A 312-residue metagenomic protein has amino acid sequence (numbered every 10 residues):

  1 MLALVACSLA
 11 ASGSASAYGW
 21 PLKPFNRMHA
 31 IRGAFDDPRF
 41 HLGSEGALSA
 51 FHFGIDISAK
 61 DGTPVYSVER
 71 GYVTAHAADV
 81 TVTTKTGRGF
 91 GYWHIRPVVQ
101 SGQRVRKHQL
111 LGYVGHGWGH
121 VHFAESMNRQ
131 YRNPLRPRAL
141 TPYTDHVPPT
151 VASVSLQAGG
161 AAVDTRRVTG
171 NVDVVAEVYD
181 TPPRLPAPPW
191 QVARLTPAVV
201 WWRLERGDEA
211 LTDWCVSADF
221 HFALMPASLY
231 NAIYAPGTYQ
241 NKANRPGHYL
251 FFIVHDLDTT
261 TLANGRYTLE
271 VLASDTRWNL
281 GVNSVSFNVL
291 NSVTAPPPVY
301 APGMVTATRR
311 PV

Functional and structural regions predicted by a protein language model:
M1-A10: Bacterial N-terminal signal peptides
S14-T86, R106-L110, G115-V121, M127-R194 (+2 more regions): Surface-exposed, glycine-biased beta-strand/turn segments
E69-R70, R88-P97: Short, solvent-exposed beta-edge and connector elements
G89-G91, R132-N133, D208-C215: Surface-exposed loop/edge segments in extracytoplasmic proteins
R96-Q109: Acidic, glycine-anchored pre-beta loop/turn
T144, T150, G159-V293: Long, low-complexity serine/threonine/glycine- and acidic-rich segments characteristic of extracellular
S153-A161, A301-P311: Short, solvent-exposed loop/edge segments of extracellular or virion-exposed proteins
